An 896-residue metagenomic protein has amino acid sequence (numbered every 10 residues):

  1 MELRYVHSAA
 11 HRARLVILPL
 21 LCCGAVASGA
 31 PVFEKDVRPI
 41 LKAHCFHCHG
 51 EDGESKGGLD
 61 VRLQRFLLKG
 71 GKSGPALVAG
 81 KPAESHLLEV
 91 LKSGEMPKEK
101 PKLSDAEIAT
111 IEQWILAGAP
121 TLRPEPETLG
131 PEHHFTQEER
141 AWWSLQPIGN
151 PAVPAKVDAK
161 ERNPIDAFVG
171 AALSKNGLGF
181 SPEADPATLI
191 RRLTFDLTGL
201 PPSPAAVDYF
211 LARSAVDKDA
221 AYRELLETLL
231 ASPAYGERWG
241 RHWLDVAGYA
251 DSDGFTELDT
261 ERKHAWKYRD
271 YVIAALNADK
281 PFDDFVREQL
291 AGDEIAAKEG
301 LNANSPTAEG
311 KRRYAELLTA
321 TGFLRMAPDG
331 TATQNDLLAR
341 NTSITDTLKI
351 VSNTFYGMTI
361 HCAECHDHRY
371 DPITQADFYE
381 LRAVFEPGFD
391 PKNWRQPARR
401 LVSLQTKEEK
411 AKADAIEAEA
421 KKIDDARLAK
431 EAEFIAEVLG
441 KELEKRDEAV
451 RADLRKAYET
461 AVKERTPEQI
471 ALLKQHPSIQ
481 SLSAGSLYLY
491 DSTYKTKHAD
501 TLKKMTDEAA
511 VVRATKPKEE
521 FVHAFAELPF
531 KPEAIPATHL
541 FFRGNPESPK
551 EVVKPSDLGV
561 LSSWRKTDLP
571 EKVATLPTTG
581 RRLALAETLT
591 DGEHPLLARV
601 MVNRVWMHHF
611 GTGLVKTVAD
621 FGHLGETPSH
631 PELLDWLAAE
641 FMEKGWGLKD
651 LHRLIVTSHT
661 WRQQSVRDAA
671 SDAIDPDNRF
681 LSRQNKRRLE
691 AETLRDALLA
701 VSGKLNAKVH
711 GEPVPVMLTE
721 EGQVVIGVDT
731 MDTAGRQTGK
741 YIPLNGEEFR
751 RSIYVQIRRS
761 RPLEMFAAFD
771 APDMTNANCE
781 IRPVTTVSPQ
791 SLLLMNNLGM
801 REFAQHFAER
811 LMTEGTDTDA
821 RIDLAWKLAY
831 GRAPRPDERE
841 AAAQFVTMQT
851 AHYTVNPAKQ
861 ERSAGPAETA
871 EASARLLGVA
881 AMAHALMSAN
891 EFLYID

Functional and structural regions predicted by a protein language model:
M1-R12: N-terminal secretory signal peptides that target proteins for export/translocation
R12-A25: Bacterial N-terminal signal peptides
C23-P39, A339-S352, L404, E408-A411: Electrostatic cytochrome c docking/interface patches
S28-E112, P120-A171, K175, A187-R192 (+6 more regions): Solvent-exposed helix-loop boundary motif
L41, V351, F355-H361: Short metal-coordination and nucleic-acid-contact micro-motifs, chiefly zinc-binding Cys/His arrays
V157-R192, D196-A234, Y249-P306, N341-I344 (+10 more regions): Primarily short, surface-exposed interaction patches in extracytoplasmic proteins
K430-Y458, E464: Extended alpha-helical coiled-coil "stalk/arm" regions that act as elongated linkers or oligomerization scaffolds
M882: Globin-like tetrapyrrole-binding proteins
